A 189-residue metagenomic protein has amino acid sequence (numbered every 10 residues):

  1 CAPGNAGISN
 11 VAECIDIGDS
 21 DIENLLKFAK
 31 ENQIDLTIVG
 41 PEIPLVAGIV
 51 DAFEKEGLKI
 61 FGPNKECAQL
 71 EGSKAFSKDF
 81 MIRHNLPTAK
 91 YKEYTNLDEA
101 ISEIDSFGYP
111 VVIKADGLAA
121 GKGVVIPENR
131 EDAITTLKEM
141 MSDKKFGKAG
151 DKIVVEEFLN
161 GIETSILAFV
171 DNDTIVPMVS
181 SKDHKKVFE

Functional and structural regions predicted by a protein language model:
C1-E66: ATP-binding N-terminal substructure of ATP-dependent carboxylate-amine bond-forming enzymes
C14-D21, K92-N96, P127: Short acidic-hydrophobic, aromatic-tinged amphipathic segments that line or gate anion-handling sites
L36, P87-K90, P110-V112, P127-S165 (+2 more regions): Conserved ATP-binding module of the ATP-grasp superfamily
L45-A47, A100, E163-T164: Short, well-ordered alpha-helical microsegments
P63-G123: A conserved helix-loop-beta module that forms one wall/lid of the active-site cleft in ATP-utilizing catalytic domains
V170-T174: Short acidic-glycine loop/turn motifs at beta-strand connectors
I175-E189: ATP-dependent carboxylate/phosphate-activation module, predominantly the ATP-grasp catalytic core and closely related
